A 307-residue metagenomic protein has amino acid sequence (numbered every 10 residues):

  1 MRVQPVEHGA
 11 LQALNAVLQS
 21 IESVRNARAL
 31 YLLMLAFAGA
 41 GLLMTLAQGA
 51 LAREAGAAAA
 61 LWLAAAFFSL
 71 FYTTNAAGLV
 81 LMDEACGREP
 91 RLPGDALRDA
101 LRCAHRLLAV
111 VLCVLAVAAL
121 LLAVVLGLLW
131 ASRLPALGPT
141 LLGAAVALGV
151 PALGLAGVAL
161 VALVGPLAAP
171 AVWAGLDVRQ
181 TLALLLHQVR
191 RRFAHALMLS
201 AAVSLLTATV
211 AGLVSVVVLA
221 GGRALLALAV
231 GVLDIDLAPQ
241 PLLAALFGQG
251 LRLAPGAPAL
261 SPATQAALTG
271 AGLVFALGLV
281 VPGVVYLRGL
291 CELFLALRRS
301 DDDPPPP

Functional and structural regions predicted by a protein language model:
M1-L141, A159-P166, V172-S204, A208 (+2 more regions): Helix-coil boundary and N-terminal low-complexity module in membrane systems
G143-V158: Loop-to-helix entry region at the N-terminal start of transmembrane alpha-helices in multi-pass membrane transporters
